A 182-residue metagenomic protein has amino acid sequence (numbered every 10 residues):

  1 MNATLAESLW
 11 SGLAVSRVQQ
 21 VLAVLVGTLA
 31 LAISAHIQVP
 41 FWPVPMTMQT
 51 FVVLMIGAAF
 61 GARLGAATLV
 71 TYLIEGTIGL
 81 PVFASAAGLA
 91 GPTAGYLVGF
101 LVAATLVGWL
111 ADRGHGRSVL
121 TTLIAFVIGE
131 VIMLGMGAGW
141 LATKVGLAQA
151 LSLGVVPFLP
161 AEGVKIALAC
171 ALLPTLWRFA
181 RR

Functional and structural regions predicted by a protein language model:
M1-A59, R63-A66: Hydrophobic transmembrane alpha-helices
N2-G12, Q19, V26, I33 (+1 more regions): Short helix-perturbing small/polar motifs within transmembrane alpha-helices
A14-S16, W42-T47, A87-G95, L123-I124 (+1 more regions): Interfacial loop-to-helix junctions that mark the boundaries of transmembrane helices in multi-pass membrane
V21-V26, F51-M55, G65-T71, T93-V98 (+4 more regions): Hydrophobic alpha-helical transmembrane segments
I33, I37, A59, I78 (+4 more regions): Helix-loop junctions at the membrane-solvent interface of multi-pass transporters, primarily the C-terminal
A35-P45, T71-A103: Interfacial aromatic-anchored transmembrane helix boundaries in multi-pass membrane proteins
G65-Y72, G79, F83, A103 (+4 more regions): Alpha-helical transmembrane segments and their lipid-water interface positions in multi-pass membrane proteins
H115-R182: Membrane-embedded alpha-helical hairpins and interfacial helices in multi-pass inner-membrane proteins
